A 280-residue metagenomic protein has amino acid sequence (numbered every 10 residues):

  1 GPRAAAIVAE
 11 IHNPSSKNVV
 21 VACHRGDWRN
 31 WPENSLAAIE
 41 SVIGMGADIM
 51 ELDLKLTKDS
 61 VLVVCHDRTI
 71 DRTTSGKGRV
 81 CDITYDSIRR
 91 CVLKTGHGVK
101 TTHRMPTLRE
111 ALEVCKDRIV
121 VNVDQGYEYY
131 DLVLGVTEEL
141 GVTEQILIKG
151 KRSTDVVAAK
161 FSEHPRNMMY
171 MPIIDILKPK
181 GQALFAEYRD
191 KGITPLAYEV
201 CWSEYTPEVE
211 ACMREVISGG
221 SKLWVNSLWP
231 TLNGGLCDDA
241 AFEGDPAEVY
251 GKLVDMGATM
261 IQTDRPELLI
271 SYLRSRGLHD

Functional and structural regions predicted by a protein language model:
G1-D280: Phosphate-group recognition and catalysis centered on beta-loop-alpha active-site segments
